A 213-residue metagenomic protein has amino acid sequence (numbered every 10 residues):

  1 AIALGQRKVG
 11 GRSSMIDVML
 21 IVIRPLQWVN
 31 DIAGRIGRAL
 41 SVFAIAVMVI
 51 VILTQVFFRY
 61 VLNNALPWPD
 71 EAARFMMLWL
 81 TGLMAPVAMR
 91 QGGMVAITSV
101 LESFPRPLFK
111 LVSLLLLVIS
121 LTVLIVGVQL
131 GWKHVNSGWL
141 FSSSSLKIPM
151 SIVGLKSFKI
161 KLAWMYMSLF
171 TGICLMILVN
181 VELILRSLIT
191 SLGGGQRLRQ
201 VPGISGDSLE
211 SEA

Functional and structural regions predicted by a protein language model:
I2-A213: Alpha-helical transmembrane segments and membrane-interface helix-loop junctions in multi-pass membrane proteins
